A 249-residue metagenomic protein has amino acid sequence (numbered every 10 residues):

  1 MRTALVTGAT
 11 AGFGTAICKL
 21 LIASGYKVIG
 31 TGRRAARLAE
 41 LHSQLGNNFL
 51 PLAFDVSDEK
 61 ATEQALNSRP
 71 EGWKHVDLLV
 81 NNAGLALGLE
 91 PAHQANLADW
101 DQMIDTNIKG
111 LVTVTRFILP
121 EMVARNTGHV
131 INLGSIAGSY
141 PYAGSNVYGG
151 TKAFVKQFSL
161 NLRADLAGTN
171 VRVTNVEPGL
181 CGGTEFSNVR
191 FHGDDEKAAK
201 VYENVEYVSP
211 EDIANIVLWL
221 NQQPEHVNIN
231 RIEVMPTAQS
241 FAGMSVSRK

Functional and structural regions predicted by a protein language model:
T10-A11: Conserved glycine-rich cofactor-binding loop
S24-E40: Conserved glycine-rich Rossmann-like NAD(P)H-binding loop of the short-chain dehydrogenase/reductase
A53-Q64, L97: The beta1-alpha1 cofactor-binding region of Rossmann-like NAD(H)/NADP(H)-dependent oxidoreductases
E90-A92, N96-I104: Substrate-binding pocket helix/loop in short-chain dehydrogenase/reductase
T115, T151: Active-site helix of classical SDR
S135: Residue(s) in the substrate-gating loop at a strand-loop-helix junction that position the organic substrate next
N175-V176, D195-G243: C-terminal helical subdomain
